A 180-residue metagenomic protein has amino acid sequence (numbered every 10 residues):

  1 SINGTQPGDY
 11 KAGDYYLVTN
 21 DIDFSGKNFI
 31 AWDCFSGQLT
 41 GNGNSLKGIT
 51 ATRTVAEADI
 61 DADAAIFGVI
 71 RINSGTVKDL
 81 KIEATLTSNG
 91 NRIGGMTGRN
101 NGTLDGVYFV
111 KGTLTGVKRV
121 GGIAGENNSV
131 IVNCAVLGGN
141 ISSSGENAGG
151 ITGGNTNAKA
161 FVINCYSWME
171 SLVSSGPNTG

Functional and structural regions predicted by a protein language model:
S1-G180: Surface-exposed repetitive/solenoidal architectures
